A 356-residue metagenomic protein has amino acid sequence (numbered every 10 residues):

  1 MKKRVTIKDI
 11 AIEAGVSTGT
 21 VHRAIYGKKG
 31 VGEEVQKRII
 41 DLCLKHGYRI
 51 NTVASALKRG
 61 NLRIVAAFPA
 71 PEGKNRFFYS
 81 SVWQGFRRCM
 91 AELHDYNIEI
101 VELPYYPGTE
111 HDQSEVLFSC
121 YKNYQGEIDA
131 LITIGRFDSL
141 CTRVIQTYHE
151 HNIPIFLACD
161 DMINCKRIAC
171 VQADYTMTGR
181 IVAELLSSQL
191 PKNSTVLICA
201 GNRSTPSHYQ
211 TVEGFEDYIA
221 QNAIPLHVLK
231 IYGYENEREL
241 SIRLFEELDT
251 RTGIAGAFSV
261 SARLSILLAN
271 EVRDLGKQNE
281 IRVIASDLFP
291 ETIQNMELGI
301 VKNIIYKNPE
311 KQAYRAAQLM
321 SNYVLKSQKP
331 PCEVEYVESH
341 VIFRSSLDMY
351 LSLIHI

Functional and structural regions predicted by a protein language model:
M1-G60: N-terminal helix-turn-helix DNA-binding module of bacterial transcription factors
L42, I219, N308-H355: Hinge/cleft segment of the Venus flytrap/periplasmic-binding protein
I50-E115: Amphipathic helical "hinge" segments at domain boundaries
F77-L93, T178-V182, P206-L226, L267-E271 (+1 more regions): Short, solvent-exposed amphipathic alpha-helices that sit in or adjacent to ligand/effector-binding or catalytic
A91-S114, L197-I198, I219-E237: Short beta-strand elements in bilobed, periplasmic/extracellular small-molecule ligand-binding domains
A130-H149, F215, K230-I293: Hydrophobic alpha-helical
F137-M177, F289-E297, V301: Flexible loop/hinge segments that line or gate small-molecule binding clefts
C170-V196, L240-I242, T292, N308-L325: Hydrophobic alpha-helical segments within soluble ligand-binding/sensing domains
